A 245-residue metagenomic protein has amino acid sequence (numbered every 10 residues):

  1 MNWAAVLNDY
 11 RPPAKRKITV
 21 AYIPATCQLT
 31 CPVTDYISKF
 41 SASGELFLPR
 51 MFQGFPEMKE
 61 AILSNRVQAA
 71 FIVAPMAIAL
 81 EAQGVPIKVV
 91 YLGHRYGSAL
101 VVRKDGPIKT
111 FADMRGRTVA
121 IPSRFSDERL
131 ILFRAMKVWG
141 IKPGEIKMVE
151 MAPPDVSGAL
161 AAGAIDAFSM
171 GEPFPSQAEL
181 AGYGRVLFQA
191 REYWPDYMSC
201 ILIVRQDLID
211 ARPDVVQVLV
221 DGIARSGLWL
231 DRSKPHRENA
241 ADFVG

Functional and structural regions predicted by a protein language model:
N2-E150, S157, D166-P173, Y183-Q189 (+1 more regions): Short, glycine-/small- and polar/acidic-enriched structural segments that line small-molecule recognition paths
P75-M76, G106, D155-G245: Pocket-lining segment of extracytoplasmic ligand-binding domains
